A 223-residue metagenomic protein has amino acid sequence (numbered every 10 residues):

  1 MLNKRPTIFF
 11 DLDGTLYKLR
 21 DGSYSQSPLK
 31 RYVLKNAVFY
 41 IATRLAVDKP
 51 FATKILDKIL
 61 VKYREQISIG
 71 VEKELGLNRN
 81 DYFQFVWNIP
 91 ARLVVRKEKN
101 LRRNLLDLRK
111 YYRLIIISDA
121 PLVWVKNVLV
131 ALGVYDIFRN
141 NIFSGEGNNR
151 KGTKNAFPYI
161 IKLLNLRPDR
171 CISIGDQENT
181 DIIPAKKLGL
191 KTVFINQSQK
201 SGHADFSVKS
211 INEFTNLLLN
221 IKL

Functional and structural regions predicted by a protein language model:
M1-I8, R102, L106, Y112-L223: Asp-based, Mg2+/Mn2+-dependent phosphohydrolase catalytic module
L2-R102: N-terminal helical cap/lid subdomain that shapes the substrate entry/recognition surface in HAD-like hydrolases
